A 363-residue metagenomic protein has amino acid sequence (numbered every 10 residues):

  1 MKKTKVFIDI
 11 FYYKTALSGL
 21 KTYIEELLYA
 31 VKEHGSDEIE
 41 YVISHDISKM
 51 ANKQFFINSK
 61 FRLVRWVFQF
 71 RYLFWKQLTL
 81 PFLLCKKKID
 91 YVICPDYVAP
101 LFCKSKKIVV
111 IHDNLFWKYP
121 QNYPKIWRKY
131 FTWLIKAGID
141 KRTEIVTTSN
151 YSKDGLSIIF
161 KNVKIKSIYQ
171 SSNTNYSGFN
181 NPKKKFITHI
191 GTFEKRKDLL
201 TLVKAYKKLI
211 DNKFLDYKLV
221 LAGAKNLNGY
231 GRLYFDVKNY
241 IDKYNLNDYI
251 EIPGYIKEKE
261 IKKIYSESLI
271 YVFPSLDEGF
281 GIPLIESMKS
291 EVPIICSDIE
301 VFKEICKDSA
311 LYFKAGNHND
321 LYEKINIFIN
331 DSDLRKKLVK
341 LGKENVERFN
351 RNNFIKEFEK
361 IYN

Functional and structural regions predicted by a protein language model:
M1-N363: Carbohydrate transferase catalytic cores enriched for Leloir-type hexosyltransferases
